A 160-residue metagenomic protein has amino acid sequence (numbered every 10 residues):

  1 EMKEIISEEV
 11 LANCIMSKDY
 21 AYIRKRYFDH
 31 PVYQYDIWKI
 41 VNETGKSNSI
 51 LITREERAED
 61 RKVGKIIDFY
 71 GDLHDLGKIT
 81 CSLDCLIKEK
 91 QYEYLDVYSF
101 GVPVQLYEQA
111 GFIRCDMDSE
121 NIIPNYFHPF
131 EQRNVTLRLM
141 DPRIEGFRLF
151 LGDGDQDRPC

Functional and structural regions predicted by a protein language model:
E1-I67: Amide-forming acyltransferase catalytic core, primarily the GNAT-like/NAT-type and related acyltransferase folds
I52-C160: Active-site/acyl-donor-binding loops of N-acyltransferases
